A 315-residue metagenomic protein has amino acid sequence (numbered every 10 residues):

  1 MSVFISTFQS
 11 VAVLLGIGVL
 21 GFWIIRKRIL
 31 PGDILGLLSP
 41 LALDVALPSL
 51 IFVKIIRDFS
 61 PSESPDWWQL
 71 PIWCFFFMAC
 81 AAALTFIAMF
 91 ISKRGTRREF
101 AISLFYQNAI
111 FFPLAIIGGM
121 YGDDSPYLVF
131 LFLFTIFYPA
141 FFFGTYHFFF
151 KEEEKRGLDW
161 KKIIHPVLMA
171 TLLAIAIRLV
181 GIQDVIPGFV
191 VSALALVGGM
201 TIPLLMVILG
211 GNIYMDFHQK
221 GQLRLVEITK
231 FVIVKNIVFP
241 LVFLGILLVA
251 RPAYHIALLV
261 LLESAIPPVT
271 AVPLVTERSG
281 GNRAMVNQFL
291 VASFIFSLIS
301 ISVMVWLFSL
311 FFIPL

Functional and structural regions predicted by a protein language model:
M1-L315: Alpha-helical transmembrane segments of multi-pass small-molecule/ion transporters
